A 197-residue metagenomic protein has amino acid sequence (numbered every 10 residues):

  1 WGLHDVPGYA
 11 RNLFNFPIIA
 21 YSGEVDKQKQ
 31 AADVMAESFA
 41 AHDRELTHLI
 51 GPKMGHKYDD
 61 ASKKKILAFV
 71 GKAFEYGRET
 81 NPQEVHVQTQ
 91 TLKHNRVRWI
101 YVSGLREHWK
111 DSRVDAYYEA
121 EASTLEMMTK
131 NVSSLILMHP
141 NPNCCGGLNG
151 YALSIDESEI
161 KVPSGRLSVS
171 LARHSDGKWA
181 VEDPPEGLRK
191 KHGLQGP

Functional and structural regions predicted by a protein language model:
W1-A10: Alpha-helical scaffolding within the catalytic cores of extracellular/periplasmic polymer-degrading hydrolases
Y9-N12, Y58-D59: Short glycine-biased active-site loop of nucleotidyltransferases that positions the nucleotide triphosphate and helps
L13, I19-G23: Short beta-strand/loop motif that positions the catalytic acidic residue of the alpha/beta-hydrolase fold
F14-N15, E121: Residue-level preference for short coil/turn positions at secondary-structure junctions
E24-Q30, H56: Acidic catalytic loop of the alpha/beta-hydrolase fold
A36-P197: Alpha/beta-hydrolase-fold serine-hydrolase catalytic core, especially in secreted/extracellular enzymes
